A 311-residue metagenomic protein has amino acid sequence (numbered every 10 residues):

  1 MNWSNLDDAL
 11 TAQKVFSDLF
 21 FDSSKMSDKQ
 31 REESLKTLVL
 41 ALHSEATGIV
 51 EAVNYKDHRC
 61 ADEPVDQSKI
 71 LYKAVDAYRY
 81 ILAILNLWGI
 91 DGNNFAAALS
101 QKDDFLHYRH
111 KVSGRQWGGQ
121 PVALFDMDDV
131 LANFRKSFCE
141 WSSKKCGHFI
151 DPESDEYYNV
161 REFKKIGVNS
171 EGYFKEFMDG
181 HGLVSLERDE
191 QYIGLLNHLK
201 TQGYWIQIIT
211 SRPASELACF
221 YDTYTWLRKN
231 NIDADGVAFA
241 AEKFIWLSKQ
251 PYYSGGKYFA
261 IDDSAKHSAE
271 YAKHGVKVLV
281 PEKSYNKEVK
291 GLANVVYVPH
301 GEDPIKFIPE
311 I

Functional and structural regions predicted by a protein language model:
M1-G119: Flexible "arm" and connector segments at domain edges
N86, N197-K200, R228, A272: Anion (oxyanion) recognition and catalysis
G119-G172: Active-site neighborhood of HAD-like aspartate-dependent phosphohydrolases
K175, D179-I209, S215-Y224: Short, acidic loop-to-helix structural element flanking the phosphoryl-transfer center in phosphate-processing enzymes
I209-A214, Y224-W246: A short, structured active-site edge motif that brings together acidic residues
V237-A241, N294-K306: Short acidic-hydrophobic, aromatic-tinged amphipathic segments that line or gate anion-handling sites
A240-A272: Conserved Lys-Pro-Asp/Glu-containing loop-to-beta segment of HAD-superfamily phosphomonoesterases, centered on
A260-P299: Acidic, Mg2+-coordinating phosphoryl-transfer loop and its flanking beta/alpha structural elements, shared across
